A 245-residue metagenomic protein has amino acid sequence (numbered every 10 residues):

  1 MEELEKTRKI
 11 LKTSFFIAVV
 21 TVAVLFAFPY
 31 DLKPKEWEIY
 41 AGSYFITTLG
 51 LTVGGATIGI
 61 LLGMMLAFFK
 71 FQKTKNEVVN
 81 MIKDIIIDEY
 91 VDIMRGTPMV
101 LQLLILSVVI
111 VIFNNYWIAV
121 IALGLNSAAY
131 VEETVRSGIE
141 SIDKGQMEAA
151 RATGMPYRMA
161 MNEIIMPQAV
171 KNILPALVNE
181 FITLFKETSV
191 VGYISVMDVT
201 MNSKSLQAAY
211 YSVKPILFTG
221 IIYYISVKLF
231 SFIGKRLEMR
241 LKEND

Functional and structural regions predicted by a protein language model:
M1-D245: Transmembrane alpha-helices and adjacent helix-loop boundaries
